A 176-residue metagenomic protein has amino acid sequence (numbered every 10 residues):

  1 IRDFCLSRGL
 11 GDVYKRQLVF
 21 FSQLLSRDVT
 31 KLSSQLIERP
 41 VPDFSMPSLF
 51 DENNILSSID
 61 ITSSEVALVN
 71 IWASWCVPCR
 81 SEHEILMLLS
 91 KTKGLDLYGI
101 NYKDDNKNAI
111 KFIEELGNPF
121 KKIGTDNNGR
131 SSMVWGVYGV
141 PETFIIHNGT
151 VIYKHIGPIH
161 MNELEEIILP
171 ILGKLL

Functional and structural regions predicted by a protein language model:
I1-Y14: Single conserved hydrophobic/aromatic residue that forms the stacking wall/gate of nucleotide- or nucleobase-binding
Q17-P47, K111: N-proximal helix/coil linker or "cap" segments that precede and/or mark the start of modular domains
P40, E65-A67, I71-W75, G139: Short pre-active-site segment immediately N-terminal to redox-active cysteine/selenocysteine motifs in thiol-based
S45-L68: A short beta-strand-turn-helix
L68-V69, L97, T143: Hydrophobic beta-strand anchors of alpha/beta hydrolase catalytic cores
I71-L88: Conserved redox-active cysteine motifs that mediate thiol-disulfide chemistry, especially di-cysteine Cys-X(1-2)-Cys
K91-T92, D96-N128, V140: Conserved segment of the thioredoxin-like fold in thiol-based oxidoreductases
E114-P119, D126-L175: Thiol/disulfide oxidoreductase modules built on the thioredoxin-like
